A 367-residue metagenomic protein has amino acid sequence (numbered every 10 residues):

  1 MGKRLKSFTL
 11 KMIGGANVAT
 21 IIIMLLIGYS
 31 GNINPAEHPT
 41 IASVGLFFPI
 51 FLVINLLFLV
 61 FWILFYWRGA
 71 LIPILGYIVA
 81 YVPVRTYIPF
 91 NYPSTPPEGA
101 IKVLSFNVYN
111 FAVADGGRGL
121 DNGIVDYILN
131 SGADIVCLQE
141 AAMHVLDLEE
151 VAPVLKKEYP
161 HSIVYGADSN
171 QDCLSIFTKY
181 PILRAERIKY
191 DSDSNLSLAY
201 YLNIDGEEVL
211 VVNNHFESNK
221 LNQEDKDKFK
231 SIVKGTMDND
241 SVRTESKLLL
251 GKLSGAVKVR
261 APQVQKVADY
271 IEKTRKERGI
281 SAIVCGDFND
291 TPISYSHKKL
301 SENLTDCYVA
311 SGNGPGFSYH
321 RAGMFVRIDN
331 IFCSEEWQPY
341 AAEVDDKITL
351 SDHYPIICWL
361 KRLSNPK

Functional and structural regions predicted by a protein language model:
M1-V154, G166-Q171, V264-A268, R362-K367: N-terminal, active-site-proximal structural segment of metallo-dependent hydrolase catalytic domains
T9-L64, L71-L75, E186-I188, A261-I283 (+1 more regions): Metal-dependent phosphoester-hydrolase catalytic domains
I27, P73, Y77-E98, D115-G116 (+5 more regions): Structured beta-strand-rich core segments of catalytic domains in phosphoester-bond hydrolases
K102-V108, L120, I124-L148, Y165 (+6 more regions): Active-site beta-strand/loop signature of hydrolases that rely on acidic residues for catalysis
S105-D121, M143, K220-A256: Acidic/histidine-rich helix-loop elements that form or flank divalent-metal/phosphate-binding sites at the catalytic
Y109-F111, L183, E217-S218, D306 (+1 more regions): Active-site/binding-pocket entry motifs
F111, H144, N219, D290 (+1 more regions): Surface-exposed, flexible loop/turn segments at secondary-structure boundaries
